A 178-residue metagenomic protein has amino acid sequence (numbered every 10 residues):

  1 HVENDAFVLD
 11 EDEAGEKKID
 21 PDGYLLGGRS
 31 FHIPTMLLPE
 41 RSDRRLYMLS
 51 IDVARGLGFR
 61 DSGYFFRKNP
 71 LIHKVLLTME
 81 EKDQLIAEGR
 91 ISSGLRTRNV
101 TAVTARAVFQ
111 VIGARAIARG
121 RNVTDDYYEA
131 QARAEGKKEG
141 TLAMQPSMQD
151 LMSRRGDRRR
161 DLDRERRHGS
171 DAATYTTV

Functional and structural regions predicted by a protein language model:
H1-K18, A102-V178: Extended coiled-coil/helical scaffolds and adjacent low-complexity linkers that mediate multimerization and adaptor
G23-H32, D61-F66, L85-A87: Surface-exposed beta-strand-to-loop junctions that form interaction patches on eukaryotic regulatory domains
L26-Y47: Short, contiguous acidic and Ser/Thr-rich linear segments
T35, P39, F65-G89, S93: Short acidic beta-strand-loop surface patches of small beta-rich interaction domains
S42-G58: Short amphipathic, charge-patterned alpha-helical segments
A54, G58-S62, K82, R90 (+1 more regions): Short amphipathic alpha-helices and their capping/turn residues within compact interaction modules
R90-R106: Extended, charge-rich low-complexity interaction segments
